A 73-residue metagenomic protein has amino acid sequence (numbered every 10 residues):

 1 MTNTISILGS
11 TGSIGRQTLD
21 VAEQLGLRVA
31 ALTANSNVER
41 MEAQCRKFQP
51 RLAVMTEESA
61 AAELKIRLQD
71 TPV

Functional and structural regions predicted by a protein language model:
M1-A53: N-terminal Rossmann-like dinucleotide-binding module
E39-V73: Conserved N-terminal Rossmann-fold NAD(P) cofactor-binding segment
